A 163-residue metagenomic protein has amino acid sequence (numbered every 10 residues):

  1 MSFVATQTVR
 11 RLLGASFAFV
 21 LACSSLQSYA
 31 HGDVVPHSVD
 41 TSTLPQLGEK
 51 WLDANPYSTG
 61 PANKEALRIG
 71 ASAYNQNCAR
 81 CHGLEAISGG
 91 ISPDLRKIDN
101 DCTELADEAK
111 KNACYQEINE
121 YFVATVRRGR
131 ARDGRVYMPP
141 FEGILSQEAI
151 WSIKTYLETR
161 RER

Functional and structural regions predicted by a protein language model:
S2-S16: Bacterial N-terminal signal peptides that target proteins for export
F17-A22: Hydrophobic alpha-helical targeting segments used for export or membrane insertion
S25-Q27: N-terminal signal peptide c-region/cleavage motif recognized by signal peptidases
A30-V39, G89-I98, T125-R161: Axial heme c-ligation environment in periplasmic c-type cytochrome domains
V35-A73: Electrostatic cytochrome c docking/interface patches
L67-A71, G83, I87-R127, Y137: Gly/Gly-Pro-rich "capping" loops immediately C-terminal to redox-active cysteine motifs in periplasmic/lumenal
G70, Y74-L84, M138, I153-L157: The canonical Cys-X-X-Cys-His
A73, E162-R163: Short sequence/structural segments immediately N-terminal
